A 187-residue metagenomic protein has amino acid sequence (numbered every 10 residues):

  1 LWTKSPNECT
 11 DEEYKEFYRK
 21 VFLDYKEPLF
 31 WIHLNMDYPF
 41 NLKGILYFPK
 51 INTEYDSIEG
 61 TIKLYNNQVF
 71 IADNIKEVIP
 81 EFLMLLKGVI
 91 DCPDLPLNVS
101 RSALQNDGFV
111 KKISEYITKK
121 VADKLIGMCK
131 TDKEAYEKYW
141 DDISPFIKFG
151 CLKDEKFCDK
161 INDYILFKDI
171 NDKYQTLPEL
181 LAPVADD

Functional and structural regions predicted by a protein language model:
L1-D187: Conserved GHKL (Bergerat-fold) ATPase module
